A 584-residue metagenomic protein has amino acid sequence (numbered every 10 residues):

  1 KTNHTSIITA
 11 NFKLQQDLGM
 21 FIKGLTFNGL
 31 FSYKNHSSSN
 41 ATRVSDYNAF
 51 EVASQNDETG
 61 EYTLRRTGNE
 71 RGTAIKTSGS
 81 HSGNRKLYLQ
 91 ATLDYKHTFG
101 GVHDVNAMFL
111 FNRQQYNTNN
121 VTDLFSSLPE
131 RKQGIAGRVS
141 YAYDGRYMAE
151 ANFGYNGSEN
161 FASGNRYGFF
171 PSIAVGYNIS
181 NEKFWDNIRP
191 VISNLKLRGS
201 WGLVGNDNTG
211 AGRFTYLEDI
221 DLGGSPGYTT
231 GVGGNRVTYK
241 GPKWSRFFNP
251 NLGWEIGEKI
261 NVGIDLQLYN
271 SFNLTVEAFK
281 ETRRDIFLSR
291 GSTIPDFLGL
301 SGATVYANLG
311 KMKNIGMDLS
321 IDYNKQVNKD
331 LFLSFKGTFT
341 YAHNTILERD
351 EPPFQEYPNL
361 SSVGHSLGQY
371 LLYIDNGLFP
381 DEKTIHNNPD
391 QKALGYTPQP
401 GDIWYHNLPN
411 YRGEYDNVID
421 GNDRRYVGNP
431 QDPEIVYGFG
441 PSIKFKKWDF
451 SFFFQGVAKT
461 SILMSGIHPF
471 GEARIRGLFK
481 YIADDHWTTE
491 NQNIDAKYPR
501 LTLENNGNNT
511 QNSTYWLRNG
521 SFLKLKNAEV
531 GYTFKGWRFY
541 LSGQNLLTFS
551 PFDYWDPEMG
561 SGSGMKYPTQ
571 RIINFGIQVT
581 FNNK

Functional and structural regions predicted by a protein language model:
K1-Q90, D104-N106, N112-E130, T293-A303 (+5 more regions): Surface-exposed, low-complexity loop segments enriched in small/polar and acidic residues
K1-R43, K76-T98, N106, L128-Y143 (+9 more regions): Outer-membrane beta-barrel transmembrane strands
T9, F31-S39, H97, F111-N119 (+11 more regions): Transmembrane beta-strands of outer-membrane beta-barrel pores
D17-F27, N40-T42, T98-V105, R146 (+9 more regions): Short loop/turn motifs that connect adjacent beta-strands in outer-membrane beta-barrel proteins
N120, D186-I256, N273-M312, S361: Solvent-exposed loop/turn elements at secondary-structure boundaries
L128, G224-N273, G302-N328, S366-L367 (+3 more regions): Outer-membrane beta-barrel signature, preferentially recognizing the C-terminal barrel domain of Gram-negative
R213, S225, A307, N324-Q431: Conserved small-residue
V457-R538, S542-G543: Extracytoplasmic gating/loop element in the C-terminal half of outer-membrane beta-barrel translocons and assembly
